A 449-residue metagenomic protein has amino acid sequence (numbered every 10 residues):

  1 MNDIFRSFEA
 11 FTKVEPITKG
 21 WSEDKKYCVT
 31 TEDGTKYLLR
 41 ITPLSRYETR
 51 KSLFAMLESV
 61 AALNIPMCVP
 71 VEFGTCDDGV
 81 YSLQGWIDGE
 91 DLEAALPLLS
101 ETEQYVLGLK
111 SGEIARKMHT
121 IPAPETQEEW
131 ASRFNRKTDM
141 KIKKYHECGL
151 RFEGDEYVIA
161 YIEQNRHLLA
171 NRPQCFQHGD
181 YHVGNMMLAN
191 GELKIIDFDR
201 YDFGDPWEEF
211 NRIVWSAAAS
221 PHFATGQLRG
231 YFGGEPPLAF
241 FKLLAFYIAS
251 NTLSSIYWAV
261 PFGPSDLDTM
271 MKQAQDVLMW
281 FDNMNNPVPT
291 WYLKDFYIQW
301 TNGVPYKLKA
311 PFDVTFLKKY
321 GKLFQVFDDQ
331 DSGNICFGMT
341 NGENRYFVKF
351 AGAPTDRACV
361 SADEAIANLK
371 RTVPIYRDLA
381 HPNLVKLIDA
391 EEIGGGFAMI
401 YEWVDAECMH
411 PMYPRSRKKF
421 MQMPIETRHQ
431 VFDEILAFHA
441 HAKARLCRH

Functional and structural regions predicted by a protein language model:
M1-F8, L109, T120-G179, Q273-D276 (+1 more regions): An alpha-helical support segment within catalytic cores of ATP-dependent transferases
M1-T12, W291-Q325: Juxta-kinase regulatory segment immediately upstream of eukaryotic protein kinase catalytic domains
P16-E129, Y346, R357, D389-P424: ATP-binding pocket architecture of kinase catalytic cores
D24, Y105-L109, A170, R212 (+2 more regions): Helix-rich C-terminal or lid/interface subdomains of diverse kinases
K25-T30, I162-F210, C336, A440-H449: Active-site acidic catalytic loop and adjacent metal/ATP-binding pocket of ATP-dependent phosphoryl transfer enzymes
E48-V60, V360-D378: The N-lobe alphaC helix and its flanking beta3-alphaC-beta4 segment of protein kinase-like domains, centered on
P66, A380-N383: Flexible N-lobe loop architecture of eukaryotic-like protein kinase catalytic domains
